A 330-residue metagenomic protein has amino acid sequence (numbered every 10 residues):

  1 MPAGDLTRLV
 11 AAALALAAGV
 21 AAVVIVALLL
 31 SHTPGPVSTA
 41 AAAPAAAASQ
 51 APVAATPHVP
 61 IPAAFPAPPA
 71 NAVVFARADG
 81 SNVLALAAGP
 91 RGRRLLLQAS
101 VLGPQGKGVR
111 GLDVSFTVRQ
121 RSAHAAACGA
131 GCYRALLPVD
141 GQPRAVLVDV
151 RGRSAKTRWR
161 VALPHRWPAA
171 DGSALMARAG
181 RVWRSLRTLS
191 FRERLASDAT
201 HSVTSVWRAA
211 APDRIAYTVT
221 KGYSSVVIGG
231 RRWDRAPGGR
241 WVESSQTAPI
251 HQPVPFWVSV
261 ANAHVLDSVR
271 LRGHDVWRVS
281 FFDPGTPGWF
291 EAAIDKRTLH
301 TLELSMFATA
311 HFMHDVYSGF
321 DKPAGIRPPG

Functional and structural regions predicted by a protein language model:
L30-S31, G35-A46, Q50-Q98, L102-R110 (+1 more regions): Beta-strand-rich domain onsets/edges
P36-A48, P52-T56, P164-P212, R327-G330: N-terminal leader/targeting segments and the immediate start of mature chains
S115-A125: Short amphipathic beta-strand segments in non-cytosolic proteins
C128-A135: Aromatic sugar-binding surface patches on proteins that engage polysaccharides or sugar-phosphate polymers
A155-R166: Edge beta-strands of extracellular beta-sandwich domains
A170-L175, I228-G285, P329-G330: Flexible, processing/modification-adjacent segments and terminal tails in exported/periplasmic/extracellular proteins
R194, A216, H274-G330: Gly/Pro-enriched, hydrophobic low-complexity segments that function as extracytoplasmic propeptides/linkers
T200-V254, F312-M313, Y317: An acidic-aromatic
